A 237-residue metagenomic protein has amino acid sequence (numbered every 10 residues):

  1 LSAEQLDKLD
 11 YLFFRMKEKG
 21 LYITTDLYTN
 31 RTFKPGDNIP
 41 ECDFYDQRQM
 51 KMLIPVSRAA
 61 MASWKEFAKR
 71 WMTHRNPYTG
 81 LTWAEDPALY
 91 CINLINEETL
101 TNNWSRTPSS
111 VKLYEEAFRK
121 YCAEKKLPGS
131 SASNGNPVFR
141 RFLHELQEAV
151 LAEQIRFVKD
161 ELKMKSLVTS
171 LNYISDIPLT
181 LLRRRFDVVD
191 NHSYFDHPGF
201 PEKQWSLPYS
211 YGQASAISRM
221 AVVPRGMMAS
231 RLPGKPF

Functional and structural regions predicted by a protein language model:
L1-D187, F195-G199: Active-site mouth of glycoside hydrolases
L113-K125, W205-R225: Charged, glycine/proline-rich intrinsically disordered loops and linkers
G129-R141, G212-F237: Active-site clefts of carbohydrate-active enzymes
T180-R219: Carboxylate/His-rich catalytic cores and anion/metal-binding grooves
